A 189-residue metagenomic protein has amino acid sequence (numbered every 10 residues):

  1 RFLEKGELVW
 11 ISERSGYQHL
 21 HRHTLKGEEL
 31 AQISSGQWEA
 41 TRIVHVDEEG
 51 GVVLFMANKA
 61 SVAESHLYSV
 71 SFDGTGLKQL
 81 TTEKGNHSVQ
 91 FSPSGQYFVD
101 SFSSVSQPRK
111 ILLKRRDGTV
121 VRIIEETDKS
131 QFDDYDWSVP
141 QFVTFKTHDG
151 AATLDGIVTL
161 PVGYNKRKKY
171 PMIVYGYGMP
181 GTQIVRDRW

Functional and structural regions predicted by a protein language model:
R1-L3, S12-E13, H23-D47, A57-A60 (+3 more regions): Multi-bladed beta-propeller domains
L3-K5, D47-G50, P93-S94: Residue-level detector of Asp-centered blade-edge/turn motifs that repeat once per structural unit in beta-propeller
E7, A57-K59, T182, R186: Short, conserved, GDST-rich strand-edge loop motifs in beta-rich repeat architectures
L8-V9, V53, F98: Hydrophobic beta-strand positions that form the internal "hydrophobic ladder" of WD40/Gbeta-like beta-propeller blades
S12, L20-H21, T159, G176: Long, contiguous hydrophobic alpha-helical segments, chiefly transmembrane helices and signal peptides
G16-H21, V62-Y68, S106-L113: Structural motif
G51-V53, K59, S103: Broad structural signal for hydrophobic residues in well-ordered alpha-helices, predominantly aliphatic
N86-W189: Serine-hydrolase catalytic core recognition
